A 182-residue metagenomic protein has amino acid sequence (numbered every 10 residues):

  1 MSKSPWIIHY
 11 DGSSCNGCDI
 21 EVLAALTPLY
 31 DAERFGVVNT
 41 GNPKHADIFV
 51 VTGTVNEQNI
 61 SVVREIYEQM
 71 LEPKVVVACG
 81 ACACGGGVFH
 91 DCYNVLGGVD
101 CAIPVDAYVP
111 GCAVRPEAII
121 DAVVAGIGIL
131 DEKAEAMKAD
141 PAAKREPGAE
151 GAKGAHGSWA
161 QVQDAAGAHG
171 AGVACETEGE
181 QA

Functional and structural regions predicted by a protein language model:
M1-A182: Iron-sulfur-associated redox domains of electron-transfer enzymes in respiratory and anaerobic energy metabolism
